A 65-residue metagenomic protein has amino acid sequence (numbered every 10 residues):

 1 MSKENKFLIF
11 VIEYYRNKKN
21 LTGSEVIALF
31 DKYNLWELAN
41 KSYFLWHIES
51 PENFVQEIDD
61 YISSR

Functional and structural regions predicted by a protein language model:
M1-R65: C-terminal alpha-helical interaction appendages
